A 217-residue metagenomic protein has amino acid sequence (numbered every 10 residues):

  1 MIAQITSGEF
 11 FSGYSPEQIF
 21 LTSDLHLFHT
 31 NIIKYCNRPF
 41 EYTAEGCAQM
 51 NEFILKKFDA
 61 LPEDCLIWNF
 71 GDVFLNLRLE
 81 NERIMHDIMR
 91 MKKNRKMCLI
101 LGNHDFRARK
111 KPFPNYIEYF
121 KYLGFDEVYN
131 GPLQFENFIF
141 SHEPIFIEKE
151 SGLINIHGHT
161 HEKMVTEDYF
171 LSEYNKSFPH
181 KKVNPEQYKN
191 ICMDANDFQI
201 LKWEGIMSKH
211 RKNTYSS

Functional and structural regions predicted by a protein language model:
M1-E45, Q187-S217: Acidic, histidine-bearing metal-coordination/catalytic regions of metal-dependent phosphoesterases
Q4-I5, F10, E82, F125 (+1 more regions): Sparse, context-dependent recognition of short Cys/His-centered cofactor- or disulfide-binding micro-motifs
E9-Y14, D87, Y122, F178: Short, well-ordered helical secondary-structure segments
G13-S15, D59-D64, M91-K93, E148-S151 (+1 more regions): Flexible, charged surface loops at secondary-structure boundaries
S15, F20, C47, A108 (+3 more regions): Generic detector of bulky aromatic hydrophobic side chains
F20-T22, L27-V128: Core catalytic region of metal-dependent phosphoesterases/phosphodiesterases, especially metallo-beta-lactamase-like
Y116-S216: Conserved beta-sheet core of the metallophosphoesterase superfamily
